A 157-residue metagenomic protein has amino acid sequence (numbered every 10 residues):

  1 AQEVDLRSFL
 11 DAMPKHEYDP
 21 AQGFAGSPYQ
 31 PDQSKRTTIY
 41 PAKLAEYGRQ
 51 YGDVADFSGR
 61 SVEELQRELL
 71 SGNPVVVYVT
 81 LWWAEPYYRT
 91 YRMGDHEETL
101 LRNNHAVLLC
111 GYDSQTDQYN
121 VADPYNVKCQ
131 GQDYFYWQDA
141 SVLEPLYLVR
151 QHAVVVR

Functional and structural regions predicted by a protein language model:
A1-L65, L70-N73, Q151: Cysteine-nucleophile protease catalytic domains, especially the papain-like/related folds used in DUB/UBL proteases
P14-D19, R60-E63, L81-E85, S114-Q115 (+1 more regions): Solvent-exposed loop/turn segments at secondary-structure junctions within structured extracellular/periplasmic domains
F57, L101-N104: Short, glycine/acidic-rich beta->alpha junctions
V62-E63, G94-D95, A106-V107: A generic local structural motif
N73, N103-H105, D117: Envelope-exposed proteins and targeting segments
V75-V79: A short, Trp-centered hydrophobic/proline-enriched beta-strand micro-motif
E85, R89-L101, C110-R157: Noncatalytic regulatory segments and standalone regulatory/sensor domains
